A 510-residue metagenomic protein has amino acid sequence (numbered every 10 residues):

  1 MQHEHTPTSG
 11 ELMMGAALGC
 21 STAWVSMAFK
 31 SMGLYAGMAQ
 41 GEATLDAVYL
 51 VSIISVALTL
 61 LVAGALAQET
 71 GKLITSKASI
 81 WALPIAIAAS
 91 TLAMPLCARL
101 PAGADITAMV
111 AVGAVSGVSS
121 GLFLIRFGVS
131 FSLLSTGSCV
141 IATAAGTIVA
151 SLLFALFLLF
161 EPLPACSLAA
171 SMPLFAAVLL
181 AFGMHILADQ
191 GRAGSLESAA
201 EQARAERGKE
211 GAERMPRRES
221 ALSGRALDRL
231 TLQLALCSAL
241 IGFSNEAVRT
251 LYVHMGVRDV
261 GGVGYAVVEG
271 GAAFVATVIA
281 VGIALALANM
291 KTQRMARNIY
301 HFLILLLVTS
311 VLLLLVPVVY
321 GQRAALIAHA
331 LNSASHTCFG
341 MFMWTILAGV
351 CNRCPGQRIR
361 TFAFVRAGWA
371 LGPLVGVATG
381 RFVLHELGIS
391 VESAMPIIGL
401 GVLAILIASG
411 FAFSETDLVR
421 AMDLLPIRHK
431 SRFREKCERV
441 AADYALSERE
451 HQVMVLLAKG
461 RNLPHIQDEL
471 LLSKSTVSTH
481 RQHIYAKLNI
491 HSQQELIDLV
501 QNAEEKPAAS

Functional and structural regions predicted by a protein language model:
M1-H3, G137-S138, S151-S244, A284-M295: Intracellular loop-helix junctions on the cytosolic face of multi-pass helical membrane proteins
F29-L34, I54, L58-L61, G224-I327 (+3 more regions): Linker/hinge segments immediately adjacent to helix-turn-helix/homeobox DNA-binding domains
A43, T75, L156-F175, F382-V402: A membrane-interface helix-boundary motif in multi-pass transporters
P84-A102, I304-Y320: C-terminal ends and interior cores of transmembrane alpha-helices in multi-pass membrane transporters/permeases
A104-F123, R323-G340: Hydrophobic core of transmembrane alpha-helices in multi-pass small-molecule transporters, especially MFS/SLC-type
S120-L134, F339-C354: Intracellular juxtamembrane helix-capping segments at the cytosolic ends of symmetry-related transmembrane helices
S135-E161, T361-G380: Glycine-rich segments within core transmembrane alpha-helices of 12-TM secondary carriers
I427-Q482, K487, D498-S510: Helix-turn-helix DNA-binding segment
